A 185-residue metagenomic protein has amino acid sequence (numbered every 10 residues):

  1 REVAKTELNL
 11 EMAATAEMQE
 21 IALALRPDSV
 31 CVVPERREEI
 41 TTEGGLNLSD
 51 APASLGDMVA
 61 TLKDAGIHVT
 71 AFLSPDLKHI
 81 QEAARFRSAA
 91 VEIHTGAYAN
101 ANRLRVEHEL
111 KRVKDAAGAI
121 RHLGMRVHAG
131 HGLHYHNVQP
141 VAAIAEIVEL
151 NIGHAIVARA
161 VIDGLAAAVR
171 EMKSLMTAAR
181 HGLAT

Functional and structural regions predicted by a protein language model:
R1-A51: Glycine/small-residue-rich loop that forms an oxyanion/phosphate-binding "nest" at active or ligand-binding sites
R1-L10, M58-A71, I120-G130: Short beta-strand/loop segments at the ligand-binding rim of alpha/beta enzyme cores
V3-T6, L25-V30, D64, R85-V91 (+1 more regions): Glycine-enriched alpha-helix->loop->beta-strand junction motifs that scaffold or abut catalytic
L8-M12, V30-V32, V69-A71, V91-I93 (+2 more regions): Hydrophobic faces of well-ordered beta-strands that scaffold small-molecule active sites in alpha/beta enzyme cores
A16-L25, D76-F86, A129, L133-I147: Catalytic cores of alpha/beta
V32-E39, A89-N102, A145-L165: Glycine-rich phosphate-binding active-site loops on the catalytic face of alpha/beta enzymes
G44, R105-V106, R159-G182: C-terminal helical cap(s) of enzyme catalytic domains, especially alpha/beta-barrels
H68-L123: Histidine/lysine/aspartate-rich catalytic loop segments that bind and position anionic ligands
